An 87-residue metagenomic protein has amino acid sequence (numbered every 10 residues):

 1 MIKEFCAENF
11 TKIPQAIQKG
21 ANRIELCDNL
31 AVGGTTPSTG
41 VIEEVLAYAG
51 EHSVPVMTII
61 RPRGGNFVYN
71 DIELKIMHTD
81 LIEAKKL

Functional and structural regions predicted by a protein language model:
K3-A7, I24-L26, V56-I60: Hydrophobic faces of well-ordered beta-strands that scaffold small-molecule active sites in alpha/beta enzyme cores
N9-T11, D28-L30, P62-G64: Active-site-proximal loop/turn and secondary-structure-junction residues that shape catalytic pockets, frequently
A16, V45, A84: Conserved, mostly hydrophobic/aromatic
R23-G34: A short beta-strand-loop structural module common to alpha/beta enzyme folds
G34-G64, H78: Alpha-helix-loop-beta-strand connector modules within alpha/beta enzyme cores
D71-D80: Glycine-rich, highly charged phosphate/nucleotide-binding loops
